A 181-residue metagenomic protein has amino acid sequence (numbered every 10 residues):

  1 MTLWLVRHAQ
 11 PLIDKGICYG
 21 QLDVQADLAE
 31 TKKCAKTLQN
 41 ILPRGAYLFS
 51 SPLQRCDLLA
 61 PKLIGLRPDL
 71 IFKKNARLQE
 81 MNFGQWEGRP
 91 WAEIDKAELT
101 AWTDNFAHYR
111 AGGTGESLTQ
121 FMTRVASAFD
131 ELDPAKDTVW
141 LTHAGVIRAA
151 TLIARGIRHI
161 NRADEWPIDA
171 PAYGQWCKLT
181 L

Functional and structural regions predicted by a protein language model:
T2-R67: Active-site-proximal alpha-helix that buttresses catalytic centers in soluble enzyme cores
L3-W4, A46, P134-G145: Generic beta-sheet signal
L12, R55-D57, E80-M81, V146-A149: Short, active-site-adjacent cap segments at secondary-structure transitions
G16, G45, G88, G112 (+2 more regions): Glycine-centered loop/turn motifs
S50-S51, T123, L141-T142: Short beta-strand scaffold positions
K62-L66, E131, I153-I157: Active-site catalytic microenvironments for nucleophilic, acid-base chemistry
L66-R124: Phosphate-handling substructures
R155-L181: Domain-level recognition of soluble alpha/beta enzyme cores, biased toward histidine phosphatases/phosphomutases
